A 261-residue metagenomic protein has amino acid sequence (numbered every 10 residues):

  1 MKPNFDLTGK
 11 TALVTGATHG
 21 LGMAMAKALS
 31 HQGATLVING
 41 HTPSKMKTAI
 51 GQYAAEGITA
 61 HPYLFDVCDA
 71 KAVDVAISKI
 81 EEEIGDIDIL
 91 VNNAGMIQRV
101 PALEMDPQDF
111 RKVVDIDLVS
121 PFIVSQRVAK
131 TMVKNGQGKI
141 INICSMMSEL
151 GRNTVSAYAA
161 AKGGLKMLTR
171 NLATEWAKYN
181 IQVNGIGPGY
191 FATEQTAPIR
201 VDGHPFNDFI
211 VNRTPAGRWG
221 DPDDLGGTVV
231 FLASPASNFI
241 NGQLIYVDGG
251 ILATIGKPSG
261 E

Functional and structural regions predicted by a protein language model:
T11, T18-G20, T42: Conserved glycine-rich cofactor-binding loop
V91, A177, Q182, I240-G242: Short, small/polar-rich loop/turn modules that mediate ligand/substrate recognition or access, typified
P101-A102, D106-V114, I210: Substrate-binding pocket helix/loop in short-chain dehydrogenase/reductase
L103, L150-S156, K178-Y179, G217 (+1 more regions): Active-site loop immediately N-terminal to the catalytic Tyr-X3-Lys motif of short-chain dehydrogenase/reductase
S125, A161, T169: Active-site helix of classical SDR
K130, T174-K178, N238: Alpha-helical segment proximal to the catalytic Tyr-Lys
S145: Residue(s) in the substrate-gating loop at a strand-loop-helix junction that position the organic substrate next
